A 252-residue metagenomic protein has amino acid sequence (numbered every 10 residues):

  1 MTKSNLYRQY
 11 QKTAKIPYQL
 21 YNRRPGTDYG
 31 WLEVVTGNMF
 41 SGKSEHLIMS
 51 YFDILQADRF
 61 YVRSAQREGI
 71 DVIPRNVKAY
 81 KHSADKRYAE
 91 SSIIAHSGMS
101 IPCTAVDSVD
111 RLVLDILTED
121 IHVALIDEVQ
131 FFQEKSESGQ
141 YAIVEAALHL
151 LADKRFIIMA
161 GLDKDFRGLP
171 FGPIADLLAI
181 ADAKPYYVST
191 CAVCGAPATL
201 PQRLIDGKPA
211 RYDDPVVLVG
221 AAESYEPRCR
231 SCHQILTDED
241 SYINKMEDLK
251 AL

Functional and structural regions predicted by a protein language model:
T2-D115, D165-D176, Y186-S189, A210-R211 (+1 more regions): Conserved P-loop
I48, F52, V144, L148-L151: A structural alpha-helix within SAM-dependent methyltransferase catalytic domains
T118-V123: Short acidic/histidine-rich motifs immediately flanking catalytic phosphotransfer sites in two-component signaling
V129-A147, F166-F171: Conserved ATPase-coupling elements of RecA-like P-loop NTPase cores
H149-G172: Sensor-1/coupling segment of RecA-like P-loop NTPase cores
A181: Short basic (Lys/Arg) and small-residue
T190-L218: Short recognition patches in nucleic-acid-associated and regulatory proteins
